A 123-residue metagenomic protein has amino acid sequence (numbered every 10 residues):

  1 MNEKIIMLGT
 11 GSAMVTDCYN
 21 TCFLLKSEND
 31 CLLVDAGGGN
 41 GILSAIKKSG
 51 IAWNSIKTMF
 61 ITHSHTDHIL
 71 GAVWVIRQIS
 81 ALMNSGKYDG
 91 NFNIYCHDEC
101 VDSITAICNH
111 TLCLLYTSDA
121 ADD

Functional and structural regions predicted by a protein language model:
M1-S49: Conserved beta-strand hairpin/beta-sheet module of binuclear metal-dependent hydrolase folds, prominently
V15-C18, D98, S118: Active-site-proximal loop/helix segment associated with metal-binding centers of metalloenzymes
N40-F92: Active-site metal-binding motif and surrounding structural segment of the metallo-beta-lactamase
F92-D98: Short internal beta-strands
C100-I104: Short, charged/polar "capping" segments at the starts of alpha-helices and the immediately preceding loops
T111-L115: A short alpha->loop->secondary-structure connector
Y116-D123: Conserved small/polar residues in nucleotide/adenosyl-binding loops
